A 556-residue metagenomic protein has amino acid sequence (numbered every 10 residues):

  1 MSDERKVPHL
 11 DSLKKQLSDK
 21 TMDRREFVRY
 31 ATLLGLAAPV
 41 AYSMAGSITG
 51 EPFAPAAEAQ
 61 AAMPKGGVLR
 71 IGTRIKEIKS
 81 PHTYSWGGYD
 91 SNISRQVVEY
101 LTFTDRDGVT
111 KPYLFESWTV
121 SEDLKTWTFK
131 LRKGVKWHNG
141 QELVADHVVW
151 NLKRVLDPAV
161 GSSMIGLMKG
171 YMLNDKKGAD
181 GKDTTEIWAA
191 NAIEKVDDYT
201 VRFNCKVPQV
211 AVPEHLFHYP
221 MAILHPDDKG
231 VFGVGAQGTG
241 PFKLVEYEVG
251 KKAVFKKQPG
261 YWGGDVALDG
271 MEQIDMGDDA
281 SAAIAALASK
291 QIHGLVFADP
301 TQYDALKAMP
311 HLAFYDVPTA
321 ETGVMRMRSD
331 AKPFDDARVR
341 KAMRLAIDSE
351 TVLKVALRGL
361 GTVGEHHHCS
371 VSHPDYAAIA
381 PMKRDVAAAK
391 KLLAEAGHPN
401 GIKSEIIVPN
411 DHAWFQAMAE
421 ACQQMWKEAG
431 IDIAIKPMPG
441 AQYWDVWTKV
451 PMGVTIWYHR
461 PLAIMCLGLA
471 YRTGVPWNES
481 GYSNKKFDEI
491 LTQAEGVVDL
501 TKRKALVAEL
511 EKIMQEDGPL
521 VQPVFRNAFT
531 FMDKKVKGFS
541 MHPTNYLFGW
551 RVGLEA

Functional and structural regions predicted by a protein language model:
M1-E26, G35, I48-E51: N-terminal secretory signal peptides
A31-F53, E248, A346-P374, N410 (+2 more regions): Detector for C-terminal structural segments
G72-E122, K153, G235-T239: N-terminal lobe/hinge region of extracytoplasmic solute-binding protein
I75-S91, L114, Q141, S163-M164 (+4 more regions): A structural "hinge/loop" feature
D105-V109, K176-E194, D198-T200, N204-G270 (+3 more regions): Gly/Pro-rich hinge or "lid" segments in bacterial periplasmic/extracellular proteins
S117-L167, A286, P333: Aromatic- and charge-enriched surface segment that lines or borders ligand/interaction sites
D227-A236, P259-A305, D316, Q423 (+1 more regions): Ligand-site clamp/hinge motif
F242, T362-E395, H412-F415: Structural transition elements
